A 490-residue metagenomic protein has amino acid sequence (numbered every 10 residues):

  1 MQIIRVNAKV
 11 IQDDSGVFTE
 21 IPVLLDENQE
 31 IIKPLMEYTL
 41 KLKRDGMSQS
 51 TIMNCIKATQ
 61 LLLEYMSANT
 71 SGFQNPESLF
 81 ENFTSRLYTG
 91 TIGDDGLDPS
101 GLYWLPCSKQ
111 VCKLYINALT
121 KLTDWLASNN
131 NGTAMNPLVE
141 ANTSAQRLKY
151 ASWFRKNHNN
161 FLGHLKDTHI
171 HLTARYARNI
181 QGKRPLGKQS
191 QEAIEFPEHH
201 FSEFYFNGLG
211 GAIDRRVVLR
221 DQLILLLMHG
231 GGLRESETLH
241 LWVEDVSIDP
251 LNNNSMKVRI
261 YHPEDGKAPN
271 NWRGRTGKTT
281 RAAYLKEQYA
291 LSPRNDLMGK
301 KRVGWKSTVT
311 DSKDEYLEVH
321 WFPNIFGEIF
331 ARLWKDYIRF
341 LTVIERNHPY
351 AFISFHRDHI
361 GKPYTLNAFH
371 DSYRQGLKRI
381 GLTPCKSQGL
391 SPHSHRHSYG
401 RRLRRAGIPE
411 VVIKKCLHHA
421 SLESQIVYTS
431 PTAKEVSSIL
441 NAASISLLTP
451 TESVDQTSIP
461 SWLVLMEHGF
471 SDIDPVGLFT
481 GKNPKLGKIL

Functional and structural regions predicted by a protein language model:
M1-L165, D472, V476-L490: Charge-rich, intrinsically disordered N-terminal extensions that act as flexible nucleic-acid engagement or regulatory
M66-N69, R357-G361, H370-K415, I489-L490: Short, basic (Lys/Arg/His-rich) helix/loop patches that form interaction surfaces in the mid-to-C-terminal regions
W153-V217, N270-R273, R294, V303: Long, amphipathic, Lys/Arg-enriched alpha-helical "connector/arm" segment
F201-G230, E235, R396, D474: Basic, Lys/Arg- and aromatic-enriched nucleic-acid-binding interface segment
L241-A331: Conserved tyrosine-mediated DNA breakage-rejoining catalytic core shared by Y-recombinases
I248, I408-T429, E452-T457: Short, polar N-cap/turn motifs at the start of nucleic acid-interacting alpha helices
L417-I445, L465: Catalytic-site neighborhood detector that most strongly recognizes the C-terminal catalytic loop/helix of tyrosine
S444-L490: C-terminal secondary-structure termini that scaffold catalytic or DNA-interacting sites
